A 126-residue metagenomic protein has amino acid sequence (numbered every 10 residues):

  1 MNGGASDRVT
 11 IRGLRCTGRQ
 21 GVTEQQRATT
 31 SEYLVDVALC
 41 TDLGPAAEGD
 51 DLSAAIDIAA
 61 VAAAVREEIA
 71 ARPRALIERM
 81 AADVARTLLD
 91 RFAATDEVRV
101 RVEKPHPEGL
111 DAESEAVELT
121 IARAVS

Functional and structural regions predicted by a protein language model:
M1-S126: N-terminal, polar/charged subdomain of small-to-medium soluble alpha/beta proteins
